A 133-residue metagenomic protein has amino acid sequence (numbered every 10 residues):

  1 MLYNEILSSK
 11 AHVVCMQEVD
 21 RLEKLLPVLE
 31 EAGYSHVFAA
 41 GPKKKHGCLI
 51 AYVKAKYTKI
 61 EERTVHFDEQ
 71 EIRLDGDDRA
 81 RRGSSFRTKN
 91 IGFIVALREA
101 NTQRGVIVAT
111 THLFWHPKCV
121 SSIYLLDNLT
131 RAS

Functional and structural regions predicted by a protein language model:
M1: Short catalytic helix/loop segments, enriched in acidic residues and glycine and frequently bearing histidine
N4, V13-H116: Structured beta-strand-rich core segments of catalytic domains in phosphoester-bond hydrolases
S9: Active-site charged/polar residues at nucleotide-handling catalytic sites that mediate phosphoryl, nucleotidyl
V120-S133: Metal-dependent phosphoesterases centered on the DNase I-like endonuclease/exonuclease/phosphatase
